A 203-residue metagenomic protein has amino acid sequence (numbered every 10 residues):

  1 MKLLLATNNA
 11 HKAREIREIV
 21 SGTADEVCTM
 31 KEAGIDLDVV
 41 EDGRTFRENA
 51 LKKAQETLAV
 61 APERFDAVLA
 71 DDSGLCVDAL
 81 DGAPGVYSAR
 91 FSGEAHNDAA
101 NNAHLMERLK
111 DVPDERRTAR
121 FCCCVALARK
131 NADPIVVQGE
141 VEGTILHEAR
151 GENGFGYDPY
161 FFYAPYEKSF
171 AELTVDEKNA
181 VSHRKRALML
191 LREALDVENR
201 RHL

Functional and structural regions predicted by a protein language model:
K2-L4, A10-L203: Anionic-ligand binding patches
